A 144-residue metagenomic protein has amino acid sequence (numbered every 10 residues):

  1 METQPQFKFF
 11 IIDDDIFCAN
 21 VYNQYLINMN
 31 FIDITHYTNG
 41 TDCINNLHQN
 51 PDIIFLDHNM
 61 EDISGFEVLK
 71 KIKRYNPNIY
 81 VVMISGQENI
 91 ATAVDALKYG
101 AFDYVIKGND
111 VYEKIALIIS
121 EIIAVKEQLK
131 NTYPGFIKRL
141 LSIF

Functional and structural regions predicted by a protein language model:
I16-T35: Two-component/phosphorelay signaling modules centered on CheY-like receiver
H36-I53: Acidic, metal-coordinating helix/loop segments flanking the phosphotransfer/catalytic sites of two-component signaling
N39, S64-E67: Acidic catalytic/metal-coordinating carboxylates
D57, S85: Active-site residues of response regulator receiver
M60-E61: Receiver (REC) domain active-site loop signature in two-component systems and cognate sites in sensor histidine kinases
K114-E127: Receiver (REC) domain switch/output surface
A124-F144: CheY-like receiver
